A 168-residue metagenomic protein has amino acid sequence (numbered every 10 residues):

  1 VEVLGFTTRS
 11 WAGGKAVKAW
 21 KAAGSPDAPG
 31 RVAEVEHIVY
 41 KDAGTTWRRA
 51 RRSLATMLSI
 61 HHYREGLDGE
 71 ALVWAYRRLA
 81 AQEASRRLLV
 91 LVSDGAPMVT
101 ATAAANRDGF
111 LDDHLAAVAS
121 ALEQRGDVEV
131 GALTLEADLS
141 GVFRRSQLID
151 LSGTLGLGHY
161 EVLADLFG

Functional and structural regions predicted by a protein language model:
V1-G168: Acidic, glycine-rich A-domain
